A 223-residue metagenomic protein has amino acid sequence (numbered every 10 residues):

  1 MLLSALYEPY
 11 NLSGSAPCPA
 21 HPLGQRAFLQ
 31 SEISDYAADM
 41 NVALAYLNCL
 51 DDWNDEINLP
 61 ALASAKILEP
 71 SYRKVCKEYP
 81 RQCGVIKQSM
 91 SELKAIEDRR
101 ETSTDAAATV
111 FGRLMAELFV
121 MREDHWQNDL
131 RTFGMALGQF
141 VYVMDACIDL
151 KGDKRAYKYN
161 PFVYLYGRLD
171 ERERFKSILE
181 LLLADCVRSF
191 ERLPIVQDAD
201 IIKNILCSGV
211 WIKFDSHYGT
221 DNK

Functional and structural regions predicted by a protein language model:
M1-T132, Q139, V143-E180, A184 (+4 more regions): Acidic catalytic motifs of isoprenoid enzymes
I201-C207: Short, electropositive alpha-helical surface patch
